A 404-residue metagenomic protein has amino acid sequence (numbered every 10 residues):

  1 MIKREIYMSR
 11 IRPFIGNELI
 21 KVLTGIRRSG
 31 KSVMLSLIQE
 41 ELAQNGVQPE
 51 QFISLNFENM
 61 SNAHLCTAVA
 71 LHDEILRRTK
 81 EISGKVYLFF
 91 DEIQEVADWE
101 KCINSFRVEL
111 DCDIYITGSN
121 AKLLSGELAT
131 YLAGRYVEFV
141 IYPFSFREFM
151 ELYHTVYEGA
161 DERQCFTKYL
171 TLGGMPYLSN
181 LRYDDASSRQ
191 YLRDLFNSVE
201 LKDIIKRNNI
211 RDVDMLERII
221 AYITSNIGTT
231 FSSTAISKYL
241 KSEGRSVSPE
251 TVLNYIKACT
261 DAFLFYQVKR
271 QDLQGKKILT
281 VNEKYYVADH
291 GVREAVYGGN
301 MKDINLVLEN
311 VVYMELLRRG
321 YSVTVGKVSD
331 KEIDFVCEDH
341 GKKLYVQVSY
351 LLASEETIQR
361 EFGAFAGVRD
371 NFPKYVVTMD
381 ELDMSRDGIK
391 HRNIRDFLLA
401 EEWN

Functional and structural regions predicted by a protein language model:
I2-G16: Pre-Walker A adenine-sensing motif
L23: Hydrophobic anchor at the beta1->P-loop junction of P-loop NTPases
K31: Conserved lysine of the Walker
M34, I38: Hydrophobic positions on the alpha1 helix immediately C-terminal to the Walker A/P-loop
S54-G84: Short glycine-rich substrate-engagement loop in P-loop NTPases that contacts/grips substrate
A121, G126-T230: Interdomain motor-coupling "hinge/lid" segment immediately C-terminal to the ATP-binding subdomain of NTP-driven enzymes
Y183-K343: Accessory nucleic acid-recognition modules appended to NTPase machines
G326, Y350-R395: Catalytic cores of nucleic-acid endonucleases
